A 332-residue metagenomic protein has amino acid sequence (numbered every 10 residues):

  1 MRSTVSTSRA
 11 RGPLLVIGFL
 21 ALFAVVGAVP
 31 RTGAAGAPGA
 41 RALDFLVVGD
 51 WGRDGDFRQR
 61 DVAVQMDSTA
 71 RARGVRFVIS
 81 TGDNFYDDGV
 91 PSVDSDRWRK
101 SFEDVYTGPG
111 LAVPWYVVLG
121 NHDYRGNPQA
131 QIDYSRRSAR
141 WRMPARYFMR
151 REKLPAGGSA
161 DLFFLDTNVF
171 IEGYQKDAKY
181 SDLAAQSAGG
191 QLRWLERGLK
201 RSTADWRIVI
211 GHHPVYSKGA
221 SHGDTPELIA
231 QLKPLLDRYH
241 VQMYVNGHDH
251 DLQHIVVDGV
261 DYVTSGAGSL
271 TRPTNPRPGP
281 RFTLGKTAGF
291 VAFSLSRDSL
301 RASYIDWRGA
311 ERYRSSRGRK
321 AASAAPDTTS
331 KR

Functional and structural regions predicted by a protein language model:
R2-I17: Bacterial N-terminal signal peptides that target proteins for export
P13-G27: Bacterial N-terminal signal peptides
A28-D96, A185, G189-G190, R197 (+1 more regions): N-terminal active-site segment of His-dependent metallophosphoesterases
G39, F282-R332: A short C-terminal boundary segment appended to hydrolase-like catalytic domains
F45-V47, V78-S80, V117, V209 (+1 more regions): Residue-level marker for buried hydrophobic side chains located in beta-strands that build the well-ordered beta-sheet
G49-D50, G82-D83, L165, G211 (+1 more regions): Active-site flanking residues adjacent to catalytic metal/cofactor-binding acidic residues
Y86-T203, H222-M243, D249-S296: Extended active-site neighborhood of metal-dependent phosphoesterases/phosphodiesterases
S202-G219: Short acidic, glycine-rich surface-loop motifs adjacent to enzyme active sites
